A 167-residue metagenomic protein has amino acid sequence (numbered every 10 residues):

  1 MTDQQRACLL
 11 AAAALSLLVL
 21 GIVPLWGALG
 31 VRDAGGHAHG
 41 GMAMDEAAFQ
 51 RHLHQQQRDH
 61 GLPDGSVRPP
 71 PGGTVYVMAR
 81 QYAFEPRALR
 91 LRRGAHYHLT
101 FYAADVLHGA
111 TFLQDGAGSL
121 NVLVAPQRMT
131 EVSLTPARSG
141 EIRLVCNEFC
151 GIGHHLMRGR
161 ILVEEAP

Functional and structural regions predicted by a protein language model:
M1-Y76: Extracytoplasmic entry segments of secretory-pathway proteins
Q57-Y102: Extracytoplasmic/periplasmic/luminal assembly and interaction segments in envelope/secretory/respiratory proteins
Y97, V106-A110: Short beta-strand/loop motifs in extracellular/secreted proteins, especially within beta-sandwich accessory domains
H98, E141-R143: Short, conserved beta-strand segments of beta-strand-rich sandwich/propeller modules, principally
H108, M157-R160: Extracytoplasmic/periplasmic beta-strand context in beta-sandwich domains, especially the cupredoxin/COX2 CuA-binding
F112-S139: Extracytoplasmic beta-sandwich strand-turn segments characteristic of Greek-key/jelly-roll folds
V145-L156: Short, exposed beta-strand-loop hairpins at the edges of beta-sheets in extracellular/periplasmic proteins
R160-A166: Short beta-strand edge segments in extracellular beta-sheet folds
